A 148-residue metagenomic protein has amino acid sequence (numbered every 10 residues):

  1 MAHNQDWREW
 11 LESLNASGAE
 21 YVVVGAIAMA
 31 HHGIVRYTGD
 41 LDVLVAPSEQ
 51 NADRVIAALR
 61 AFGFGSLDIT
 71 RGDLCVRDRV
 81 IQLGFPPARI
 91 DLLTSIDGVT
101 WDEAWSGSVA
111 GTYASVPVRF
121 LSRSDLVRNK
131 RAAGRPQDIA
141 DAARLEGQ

Functional and structural regions predicted by a protein language model:
M1-Q148: Compositionally biased terminal segments of proteins
